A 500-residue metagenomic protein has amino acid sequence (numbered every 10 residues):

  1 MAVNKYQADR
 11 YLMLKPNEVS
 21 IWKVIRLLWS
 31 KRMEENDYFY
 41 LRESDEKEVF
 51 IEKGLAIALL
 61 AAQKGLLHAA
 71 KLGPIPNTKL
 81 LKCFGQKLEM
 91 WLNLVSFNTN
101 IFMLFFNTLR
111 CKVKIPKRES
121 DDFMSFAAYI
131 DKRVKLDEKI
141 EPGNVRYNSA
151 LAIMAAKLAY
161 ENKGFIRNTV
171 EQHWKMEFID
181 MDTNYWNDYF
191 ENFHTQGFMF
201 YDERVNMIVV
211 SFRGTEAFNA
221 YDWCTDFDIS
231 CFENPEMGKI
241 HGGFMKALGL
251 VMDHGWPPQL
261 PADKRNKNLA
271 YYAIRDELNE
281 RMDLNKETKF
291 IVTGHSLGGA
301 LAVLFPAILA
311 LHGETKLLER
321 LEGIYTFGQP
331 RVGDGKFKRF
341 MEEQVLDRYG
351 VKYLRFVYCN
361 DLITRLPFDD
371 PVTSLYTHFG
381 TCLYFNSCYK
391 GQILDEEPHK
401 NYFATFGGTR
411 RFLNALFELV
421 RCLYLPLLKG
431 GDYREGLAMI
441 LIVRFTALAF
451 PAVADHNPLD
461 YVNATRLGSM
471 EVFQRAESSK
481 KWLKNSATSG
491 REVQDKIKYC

Functional and structural regions predicted by a protein language model:
M1-T293, L297-C500: Non-catalytic, mobile gating and regulatory segments of ester bond hydrolases
